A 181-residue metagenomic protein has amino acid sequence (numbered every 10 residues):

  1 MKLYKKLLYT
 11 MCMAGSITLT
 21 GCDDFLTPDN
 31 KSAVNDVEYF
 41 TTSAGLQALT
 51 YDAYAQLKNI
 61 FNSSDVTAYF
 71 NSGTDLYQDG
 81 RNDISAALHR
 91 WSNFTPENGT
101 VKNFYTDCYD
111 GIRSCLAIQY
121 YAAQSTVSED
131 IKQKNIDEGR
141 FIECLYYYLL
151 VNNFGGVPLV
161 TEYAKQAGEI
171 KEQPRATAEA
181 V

Functional and structural regions predicted by a protein language model:
M1-Y9: Bacterial N-terminal signal peptides that target proteins for export
Y9-S16: Hydrophobic helical h-region of N-terminal Sec-dependent signal peptides in bacterial secretory/periplasmic proteins
C22-A68, E179: Membrane-proximal, proline-rich intrinsically disordered regions
D29, V151-E162: Short, well-structured active-site flanking segments
K31-N35, N93-P96, T161-E169: Short linear capping/connector segments at secondary-structure termini
Q47, Y51-N59, D83-F154, I170-V181: Conserved, well-structured interaction surfaces
D65-R81, L150-V151, P158: Short, solvent-exposed turn/loop segments enriched in Gly/Ser/Thr/Pro and often Arg
